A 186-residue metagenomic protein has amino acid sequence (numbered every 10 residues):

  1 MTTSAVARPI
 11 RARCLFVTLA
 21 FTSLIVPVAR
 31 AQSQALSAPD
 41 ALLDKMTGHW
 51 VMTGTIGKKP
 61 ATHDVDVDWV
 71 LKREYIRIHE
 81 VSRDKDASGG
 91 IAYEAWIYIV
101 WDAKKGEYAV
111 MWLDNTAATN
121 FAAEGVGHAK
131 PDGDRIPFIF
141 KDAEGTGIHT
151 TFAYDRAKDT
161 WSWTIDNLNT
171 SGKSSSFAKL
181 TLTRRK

Functional and structural regions predicted by a protein language model:
T2-V17: Bacterial N-terminal signal peptides that target proteins for export
S4-A5, A20-F21, Q34, H49: Absolute N-terminal positional cue centered near the fourth residue
C14-V26: Bacterial N-terminal signal peptides
P27-A31: Sec/Tat signal peptide C-region and signal peptidase I cleavage site
Q32-K186: Hydrophobic small-molecule pocket/channel-lining residues, especially in calycin-type beta-barrels
